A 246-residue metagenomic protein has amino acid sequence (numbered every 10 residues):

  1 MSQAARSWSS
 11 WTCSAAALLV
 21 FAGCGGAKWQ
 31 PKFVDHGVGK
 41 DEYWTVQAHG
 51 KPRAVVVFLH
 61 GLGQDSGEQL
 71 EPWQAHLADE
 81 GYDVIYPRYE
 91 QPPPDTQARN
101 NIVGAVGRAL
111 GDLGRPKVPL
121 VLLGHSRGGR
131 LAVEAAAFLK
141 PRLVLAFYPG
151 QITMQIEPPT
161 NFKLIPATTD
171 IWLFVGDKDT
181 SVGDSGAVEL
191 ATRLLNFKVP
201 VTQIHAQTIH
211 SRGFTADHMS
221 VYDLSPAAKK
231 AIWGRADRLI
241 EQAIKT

Functional and structural regions predicted by a protein language model:
C24-K51: N-terminal cap/lid segment of alpha/beta-hydrolase-fold proteins
P52-G61: Short beta-strand element of the alpha/beta-hydrolase
S66-W73, Y89: The serine-hydrolase catalytic nucleophile loop
A78-P93: Conserved alpha/beta-hydrolase
P93-G114: Alpha/beta-hydrolase active-site loop
G111-D112, K117-I165: Primarily recognizes the serine-hydrolase "nucleophile elbow" in alpha/beta-hydrolase and SGNH/GDSL folds
L143-R212: The feature captures the conserved acid-bearing segment of alpha/beta-hydrolase catalytic domains
F197-T246: C-terminal catalytic histidine-bearing segment of alpha/beta-hydrolase fold enzymes
